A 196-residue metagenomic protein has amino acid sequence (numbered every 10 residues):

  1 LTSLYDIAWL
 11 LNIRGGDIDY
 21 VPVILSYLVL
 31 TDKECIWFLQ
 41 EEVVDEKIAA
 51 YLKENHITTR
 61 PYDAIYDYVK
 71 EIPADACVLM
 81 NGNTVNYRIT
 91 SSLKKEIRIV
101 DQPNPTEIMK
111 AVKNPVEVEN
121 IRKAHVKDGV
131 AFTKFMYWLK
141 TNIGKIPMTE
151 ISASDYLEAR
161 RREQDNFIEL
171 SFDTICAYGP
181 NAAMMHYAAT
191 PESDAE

Functional and structural regions predicted by a protein language model:
L1-E196: Active-site neighborhoods and metal-handling regions in enzymes and metal-associated proteins
